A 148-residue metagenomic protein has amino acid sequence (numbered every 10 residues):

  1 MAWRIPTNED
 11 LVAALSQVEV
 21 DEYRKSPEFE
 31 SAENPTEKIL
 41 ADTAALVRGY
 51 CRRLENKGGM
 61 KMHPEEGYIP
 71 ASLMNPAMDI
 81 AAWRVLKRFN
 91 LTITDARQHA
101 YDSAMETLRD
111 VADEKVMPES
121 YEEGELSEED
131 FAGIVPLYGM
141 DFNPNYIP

Functional and structural regions predicted by a protein language model:
M1-P70, F131-P148: Conserved short "hinge" loops at termini or chain/domain junctions
K38, P76, H99: Short, well-structured alpha-helical interface segments that form or flank functional binding sites
R53, P70-N90: Ordered, amphipathic secondary-structure segments that act as subunit-interaction surfaces in large macromolecular
W83-P148: Short loop/turn elements at secondary-structure junctions
